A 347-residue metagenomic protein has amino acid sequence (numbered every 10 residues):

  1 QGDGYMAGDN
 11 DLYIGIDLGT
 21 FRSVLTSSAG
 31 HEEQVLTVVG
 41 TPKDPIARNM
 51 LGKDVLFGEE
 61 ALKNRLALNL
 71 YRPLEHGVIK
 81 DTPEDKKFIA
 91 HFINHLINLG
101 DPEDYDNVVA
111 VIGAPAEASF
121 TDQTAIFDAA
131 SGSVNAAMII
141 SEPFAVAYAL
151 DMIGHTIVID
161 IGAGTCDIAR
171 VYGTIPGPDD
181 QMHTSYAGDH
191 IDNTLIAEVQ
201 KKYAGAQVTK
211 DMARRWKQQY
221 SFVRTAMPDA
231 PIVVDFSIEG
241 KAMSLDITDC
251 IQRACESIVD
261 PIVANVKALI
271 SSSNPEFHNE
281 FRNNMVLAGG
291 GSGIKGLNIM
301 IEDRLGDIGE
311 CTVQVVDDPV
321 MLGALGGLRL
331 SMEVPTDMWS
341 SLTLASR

Functional and structural regions predicted by a protein language model:
Q1-V35, T41-N49, V55, E59-I161 (+4 more regions): Nucleotide/phosphate-binding catalytic cleft detector across ATP-hydrolyzing and phosphate-transferring enzymes
G164: Short glycine-rich anion-binding loops that position phosphate/pyrophosphate groups of nucleotides and phosphorylated
D167-I168: Positively charged, low-complexity, intrinsically disordered RNA-binding extensions
L322-G323: Repeat-based blade/solenoid architectures
